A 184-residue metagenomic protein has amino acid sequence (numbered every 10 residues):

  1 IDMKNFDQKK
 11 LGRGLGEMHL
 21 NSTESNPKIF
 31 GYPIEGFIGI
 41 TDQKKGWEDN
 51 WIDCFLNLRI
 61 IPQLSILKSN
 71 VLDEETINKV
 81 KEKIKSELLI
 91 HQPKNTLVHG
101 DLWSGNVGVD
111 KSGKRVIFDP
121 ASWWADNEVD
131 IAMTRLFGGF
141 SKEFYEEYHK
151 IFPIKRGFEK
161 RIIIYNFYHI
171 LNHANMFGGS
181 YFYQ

Functional and structural regions predicted by a protein language model:
I1-D53: ATP-binding pocket architecture of kinase catalytic cores
K10-E17, K79, K83, E143 (+2 more regions): Alpha-helical elements of Rossmann-like donor-binding domains used by nucleotide-donor carbohydrate transfer enzymes
E17-Y32, N57, N70, P93 (+2 more regions): Structured catalytic cores of enzymes that bind and process phosphorylated ligands/cofactors
H19-P27, L88, F152, A174 (+1 more regions): A general structural signal marking secondary-structure boundaries and capping sites
E35-K85: Active-site catalytic-loop/activation-segment of kinase and kinase-like phosphoryl-transfer enzymes
K44-W47, W51-L56, S65, K94-L97 (+3 more regions): Active-site Asp-x-Gly
I84-E87, V107: Anionic-ligand binding region
